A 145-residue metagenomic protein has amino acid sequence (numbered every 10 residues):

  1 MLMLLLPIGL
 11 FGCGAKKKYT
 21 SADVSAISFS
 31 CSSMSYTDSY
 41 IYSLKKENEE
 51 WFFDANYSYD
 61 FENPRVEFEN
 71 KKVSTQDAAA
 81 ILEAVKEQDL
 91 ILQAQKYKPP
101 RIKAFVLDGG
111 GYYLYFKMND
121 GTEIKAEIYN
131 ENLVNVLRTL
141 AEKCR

Functional and structural regions predicted by a protein language model:
M1-F11: Sec-dependent bacterial lipoprotein signal peptides
C13-M34, Q95-R145: Short, well-ordered, aromatic-rich surface patches in folded extracellular/luminal domains
C13-N63: N-terminal export/targeting and maturation segments
K18, Y42-S43, E47, Q76-E83 (+2 more regions): Polar/charged alpha-helical tracts
T37-E49, S74-D77, Q95-V106: Phosphate-binding glycine-rich loops and adjacent basic patches that engage nucleotide phosphates, nucleic-acid
I41-K45, E67-Q76, G121-E131: Short amphipathic beta-strand/extended segments with alternating polar/hydrophobic composition
K46-E50, E87, G109-Y112: Solvent-exposed, well-ordered amphipathic alpha-helical segments that flank/support binding or catalytic loops
Y57-Q93: A short-motif feature that recognizes glycine-rich, charge-decorated loops that bind or process nucleotide phosphates
